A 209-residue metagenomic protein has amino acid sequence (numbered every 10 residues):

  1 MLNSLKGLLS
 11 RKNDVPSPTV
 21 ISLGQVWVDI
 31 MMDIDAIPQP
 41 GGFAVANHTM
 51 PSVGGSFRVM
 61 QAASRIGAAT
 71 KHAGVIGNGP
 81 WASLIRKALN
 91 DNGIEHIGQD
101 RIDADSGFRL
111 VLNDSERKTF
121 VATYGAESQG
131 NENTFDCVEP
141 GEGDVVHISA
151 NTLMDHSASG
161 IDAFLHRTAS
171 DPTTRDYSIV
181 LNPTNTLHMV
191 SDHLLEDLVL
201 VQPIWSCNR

Functional and structural regions predicted by a protein language model:
M1-V26, R86-R101, D114-R209: Ribokinase/PfkB-type carbohydrate-kinase core domain
L2-V75, P80-K87, G143: Glycine-rich phosphate/adenosyl-contacting loop at the front of the ribokinase-like
G41, G77, G107, G125-A126: Glycine-centered flexibility motif
H48, A73-N78, E95-S106: Beta-strand->loop->alpha-helix junctions that form or flank phosphate-binding loops in nucleotide-handling enzymes
